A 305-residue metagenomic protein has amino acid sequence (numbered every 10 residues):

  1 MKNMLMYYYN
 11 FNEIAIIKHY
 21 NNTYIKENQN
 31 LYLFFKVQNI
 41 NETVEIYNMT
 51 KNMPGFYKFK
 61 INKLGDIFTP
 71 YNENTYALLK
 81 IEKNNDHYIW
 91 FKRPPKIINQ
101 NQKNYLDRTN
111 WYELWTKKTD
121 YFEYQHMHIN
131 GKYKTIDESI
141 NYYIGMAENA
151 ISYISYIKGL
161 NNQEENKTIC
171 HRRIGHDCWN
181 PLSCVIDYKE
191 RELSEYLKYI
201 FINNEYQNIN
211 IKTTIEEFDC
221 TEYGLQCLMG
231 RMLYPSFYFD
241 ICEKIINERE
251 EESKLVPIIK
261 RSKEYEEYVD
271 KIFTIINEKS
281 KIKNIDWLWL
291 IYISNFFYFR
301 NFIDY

Functional and structural regions predicted by a protein language model:
M1-I14: Juxta-kinase regulatory segment immediately upstream of eukaryotic protein kinase catalytic domains
A15-K18, Y105-C170, K271, I276-W289 (+1 more regions): ATP-dependent phospho-/nucleotidyl transfer catalytic cores
N21-N48, A77-L79: ATP-binding glycine-rich loop module of kinase domains
T23-K26, S152-S194: Active-site acidic catalytic loop and adjacent metal/ATP-binding pocket of ATP-dependent phosphoryl transfer enzymes
K36-N74, N84-I97: A conserved alpha-helical element in kinase catalytic cores
I81-T116, K134, I215: Conserved kinase catalytic-core helix
D177-L225: Active-site Asp-x-Gly
Y238-Y305: ATP/Mg2+ or Mg2+-diphosphate-binding catalytic cores that bind nucleotide phosphates or diphosphates via glycine-rich
